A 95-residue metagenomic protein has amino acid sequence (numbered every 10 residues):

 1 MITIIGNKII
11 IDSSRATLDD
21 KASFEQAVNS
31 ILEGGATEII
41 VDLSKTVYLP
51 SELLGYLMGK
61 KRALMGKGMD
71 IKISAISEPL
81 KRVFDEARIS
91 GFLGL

Functional and structural regions predicted by a protein language model:
M1-I11, S23: Short beta-strand/loop segment at the start of cytosolic alpha/beta domains
I11-S13, L43: Hydrophobic residues in beta-strands and at strand termini
L18-F92: Amphipathic alpha-helical interaction surfaces in cytosolic regulatory modules
L95: Conserved catalytic-core motifs of GNAT/GCN5-like acyltransferases
